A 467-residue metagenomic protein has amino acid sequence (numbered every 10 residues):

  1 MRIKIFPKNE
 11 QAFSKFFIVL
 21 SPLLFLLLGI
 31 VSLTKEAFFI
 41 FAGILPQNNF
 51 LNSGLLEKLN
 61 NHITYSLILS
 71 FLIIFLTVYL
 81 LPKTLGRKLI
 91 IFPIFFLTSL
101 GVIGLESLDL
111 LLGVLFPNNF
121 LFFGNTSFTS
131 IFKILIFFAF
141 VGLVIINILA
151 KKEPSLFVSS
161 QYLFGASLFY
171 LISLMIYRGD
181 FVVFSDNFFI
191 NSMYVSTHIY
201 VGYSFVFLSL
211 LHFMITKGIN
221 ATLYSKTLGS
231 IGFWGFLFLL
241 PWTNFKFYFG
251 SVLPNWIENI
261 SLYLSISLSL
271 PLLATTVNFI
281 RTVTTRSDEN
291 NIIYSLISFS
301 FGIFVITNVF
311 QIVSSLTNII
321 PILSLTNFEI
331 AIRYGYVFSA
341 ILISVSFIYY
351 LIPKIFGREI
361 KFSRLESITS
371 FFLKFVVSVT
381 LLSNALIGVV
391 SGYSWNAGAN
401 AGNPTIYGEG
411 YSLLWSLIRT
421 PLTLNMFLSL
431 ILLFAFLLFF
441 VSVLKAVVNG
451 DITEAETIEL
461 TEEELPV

Functional and structural regions predicted by a protein language model:
M1-N9: Short, Lys/Arg-rich, polar N-terminal cytosolic tail immediately upstream of the first transmembrane signal-anchor
M1-R2, E462-V467: Short, intrinsically disordered terminal tails adjacent to the first/last structured region
S14-P46, F50, G54-V114, S127-N147 (+9 more regions): Hydrophobic cores of alpha-helical transmembrane segments in multi-pass integral membrane proteins
N119-T129, S155-V158, D186-S196, L253-L264 (+1 more regions): Non-cytosolic membrane-interface motifs at loop->transmembrane helix junctions
V183: Surface-exposed loop and adjacent secondary-structure segments within mature catalytic domains
T284, T317-N318, L325: Internal maturation/activation junctions in enzymes
T285-N290: Long amphipathic alpha-helical scaffold segments
